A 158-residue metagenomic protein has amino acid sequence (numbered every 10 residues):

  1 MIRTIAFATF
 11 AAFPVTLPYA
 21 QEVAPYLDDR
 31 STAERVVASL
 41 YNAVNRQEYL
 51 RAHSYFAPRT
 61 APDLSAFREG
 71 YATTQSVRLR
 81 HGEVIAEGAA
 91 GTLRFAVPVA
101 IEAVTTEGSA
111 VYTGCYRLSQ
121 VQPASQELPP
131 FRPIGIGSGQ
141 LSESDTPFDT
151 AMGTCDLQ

Functional and structural regions predicted by a protein language model:
M1-T4: Positively charged n-region of N-terminal signal peptides that target proteins for export
A6-P14: Bacterial N-terminal signal peptides
T16-A20: Sec/Tat signal peptide C-region and signal peptidase I cleavage site
V23-A24, D28, E34-S39, Y49-R94: Short solvent-exposed beta->alpha transition segments
A90-Q158: Exposed beta-sheet edge and beta->alpha loop/turn motif
